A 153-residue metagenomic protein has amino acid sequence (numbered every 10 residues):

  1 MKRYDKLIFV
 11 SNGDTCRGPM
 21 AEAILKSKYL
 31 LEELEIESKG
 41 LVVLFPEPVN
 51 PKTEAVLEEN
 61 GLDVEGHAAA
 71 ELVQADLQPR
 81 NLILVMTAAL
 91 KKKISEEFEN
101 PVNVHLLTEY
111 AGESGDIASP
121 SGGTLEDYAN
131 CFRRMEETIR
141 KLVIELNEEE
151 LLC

Functional and structural regions predicted by a protein language model:
M1-P79, I144-C153: Conserved active-site segments centered on acidic
G18, M86-T87: Replace "coordinates the UDP/GDP/TDP-sugar" with "coordinates nucleotide-activated sugar donors
D76, T87-A88: Helix N-cap/beta->alpha junction signal
L82, A88-C153: Phosphate-binding/catalytic loops
